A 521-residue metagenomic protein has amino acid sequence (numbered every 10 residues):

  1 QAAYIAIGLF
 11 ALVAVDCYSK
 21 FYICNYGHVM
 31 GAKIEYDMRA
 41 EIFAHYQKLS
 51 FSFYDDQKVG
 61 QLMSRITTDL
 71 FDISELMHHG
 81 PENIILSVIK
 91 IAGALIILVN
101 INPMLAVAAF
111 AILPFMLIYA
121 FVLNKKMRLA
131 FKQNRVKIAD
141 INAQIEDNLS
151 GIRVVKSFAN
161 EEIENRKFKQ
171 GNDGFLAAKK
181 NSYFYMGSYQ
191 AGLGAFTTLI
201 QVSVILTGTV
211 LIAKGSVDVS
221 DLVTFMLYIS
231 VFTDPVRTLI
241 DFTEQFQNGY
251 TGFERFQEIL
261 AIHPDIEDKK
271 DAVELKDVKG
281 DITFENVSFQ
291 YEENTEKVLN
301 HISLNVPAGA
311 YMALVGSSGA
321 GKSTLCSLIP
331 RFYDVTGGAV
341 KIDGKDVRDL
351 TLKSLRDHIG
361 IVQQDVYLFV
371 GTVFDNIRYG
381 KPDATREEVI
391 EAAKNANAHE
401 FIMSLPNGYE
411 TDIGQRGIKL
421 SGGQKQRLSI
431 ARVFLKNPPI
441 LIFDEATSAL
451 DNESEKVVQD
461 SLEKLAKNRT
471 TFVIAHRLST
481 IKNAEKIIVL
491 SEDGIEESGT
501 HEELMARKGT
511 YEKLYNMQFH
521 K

Functional and structural regions predicted by a protein language model:
Q1-E35, A44, D55, V107-A108 (+3 more regions): Transmembrane-helix motif of ABC transporter permease domains
Y4, I97-A111, F184-E254, I259-L260: Helix-loop-helix
L12, H79-Q133, I205-V217, D234: Transmembrane helices of ABC transporter permease
I23, G27-G31, Q47-A92, S150: Juxtamembrane loop-to-helix connectors within ABC transporter transmembrane domains
Y46, F168, F256, F284-N286: Conserved catalytic Walker-motif region of ABC-type ATPase nucleotide-binding domains
F51-S52, T68-M77, P81, I85 (+8 more regions): An intracellular "coupling" helix at the cytosolic face of ABC transporter transmembrane type-1 domains
K269, L275-K521: ABC-type nucleotide-binding domain
